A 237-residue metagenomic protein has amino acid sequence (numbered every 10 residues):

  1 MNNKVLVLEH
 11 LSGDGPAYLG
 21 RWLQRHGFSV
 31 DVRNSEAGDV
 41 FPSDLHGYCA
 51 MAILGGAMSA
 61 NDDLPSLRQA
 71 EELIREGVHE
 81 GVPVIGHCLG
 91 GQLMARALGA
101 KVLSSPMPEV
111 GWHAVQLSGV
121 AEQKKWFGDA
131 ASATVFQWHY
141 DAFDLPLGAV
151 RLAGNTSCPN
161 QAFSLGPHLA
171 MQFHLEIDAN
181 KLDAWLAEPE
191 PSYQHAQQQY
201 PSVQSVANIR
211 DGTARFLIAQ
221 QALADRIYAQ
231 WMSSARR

Functional and structural regions predicted by a protein language model:
M1-E80, Q198-R237: N-terminal beta1-alpha1 cap of cysteine-dependent amidohydrolase-like domains
G20-W22, H46-Y48, P65-R68, G99-K101 (+3 more regions): Short, glycine/charged-enriched secondary-structure capping and boundary segments
Y48-A121: Cysteine-nucleophile active-site neighborhood
L98-L182: Pocket-forming structural segment of enzyme catalytic cores
G166, L175-D211: C-terminal helical/coil "lid" or tail adjacent to the Rossmann-like core of SAM-dependent
